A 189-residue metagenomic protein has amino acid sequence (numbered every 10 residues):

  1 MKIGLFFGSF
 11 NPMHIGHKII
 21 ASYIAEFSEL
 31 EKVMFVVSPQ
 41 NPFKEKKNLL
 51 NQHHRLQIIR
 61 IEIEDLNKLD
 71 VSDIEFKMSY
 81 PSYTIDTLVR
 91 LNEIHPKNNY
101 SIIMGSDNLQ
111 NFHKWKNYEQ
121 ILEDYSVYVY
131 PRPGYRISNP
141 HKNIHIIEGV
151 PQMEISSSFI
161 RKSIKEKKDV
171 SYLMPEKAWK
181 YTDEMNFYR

Functional and structural regions predicted by a protein language model:
M1-R189: Nucleotidyltransferase catalytic core that binds NTPs
